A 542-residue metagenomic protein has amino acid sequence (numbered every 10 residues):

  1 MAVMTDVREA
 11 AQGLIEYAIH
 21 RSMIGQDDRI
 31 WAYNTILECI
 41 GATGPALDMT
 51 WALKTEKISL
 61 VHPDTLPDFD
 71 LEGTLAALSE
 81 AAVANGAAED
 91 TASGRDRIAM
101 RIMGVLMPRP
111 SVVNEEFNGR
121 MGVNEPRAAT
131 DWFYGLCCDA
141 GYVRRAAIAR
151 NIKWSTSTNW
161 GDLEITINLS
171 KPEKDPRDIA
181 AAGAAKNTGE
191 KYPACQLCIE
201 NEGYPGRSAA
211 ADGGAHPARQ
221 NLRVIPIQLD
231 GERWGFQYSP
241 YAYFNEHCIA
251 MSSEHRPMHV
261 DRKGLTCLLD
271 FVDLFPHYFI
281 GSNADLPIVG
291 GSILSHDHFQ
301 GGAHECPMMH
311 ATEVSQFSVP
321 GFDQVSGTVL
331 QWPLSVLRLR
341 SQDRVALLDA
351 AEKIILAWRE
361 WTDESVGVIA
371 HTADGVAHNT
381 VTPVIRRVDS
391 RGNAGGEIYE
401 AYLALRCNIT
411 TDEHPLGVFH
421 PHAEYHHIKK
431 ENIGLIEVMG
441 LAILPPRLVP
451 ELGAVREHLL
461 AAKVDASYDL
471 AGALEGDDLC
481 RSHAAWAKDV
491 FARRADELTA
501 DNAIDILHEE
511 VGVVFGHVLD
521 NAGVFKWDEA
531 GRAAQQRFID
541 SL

Functional and structural regions predicted by a protein language model:
M1-A211, Y402-L542: Sequence termini and other peripheral, non-core segments
S157, V289-L294: Short glycine-biased active-site loop of nucleotidyltransferases that positions the nucleotide triphosphate and helps
S170, D285-P287: Active-site beta-loop-alpha junctions enriched in small/polar residues
P205-A284, E305, D323-A461, S467 (+1 more regions): Catalytic residues for metal-mediated phosphoryl-transfer on nucleic acids/nucleotides
I288, P307: Surface-exposed, flexible loop/turn segments at secondary-structure boundaries
I293-C306: Histidine-centered catalytic micro-motifs
M308-S315, V319-P320, L444: ATP-dependent carboxylate activation and anion-phosphoryl transfer catalytic cores that bind Mg-ATP to form
